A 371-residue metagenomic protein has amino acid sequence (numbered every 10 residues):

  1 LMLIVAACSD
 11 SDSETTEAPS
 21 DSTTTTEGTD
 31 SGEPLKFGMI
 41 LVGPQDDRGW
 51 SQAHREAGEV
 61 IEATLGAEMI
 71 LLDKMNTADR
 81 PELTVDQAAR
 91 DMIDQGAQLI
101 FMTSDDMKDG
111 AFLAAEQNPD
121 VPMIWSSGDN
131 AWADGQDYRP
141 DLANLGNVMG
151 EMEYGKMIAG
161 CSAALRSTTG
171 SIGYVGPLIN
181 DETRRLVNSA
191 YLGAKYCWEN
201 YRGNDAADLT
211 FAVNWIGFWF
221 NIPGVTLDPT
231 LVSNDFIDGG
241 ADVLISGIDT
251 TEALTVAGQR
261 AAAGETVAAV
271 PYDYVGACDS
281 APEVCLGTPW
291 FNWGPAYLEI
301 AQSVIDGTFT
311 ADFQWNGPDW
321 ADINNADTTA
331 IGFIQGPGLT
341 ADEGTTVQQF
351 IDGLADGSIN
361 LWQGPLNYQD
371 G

Functional and structural regions predicted by a protein language model:
C8-E17: Bacterial lipoprotein signal-peptidase II cleavage site
T16-G371: A residue-level marker of the well-folded mature domains of exported/periplasmic proteins
